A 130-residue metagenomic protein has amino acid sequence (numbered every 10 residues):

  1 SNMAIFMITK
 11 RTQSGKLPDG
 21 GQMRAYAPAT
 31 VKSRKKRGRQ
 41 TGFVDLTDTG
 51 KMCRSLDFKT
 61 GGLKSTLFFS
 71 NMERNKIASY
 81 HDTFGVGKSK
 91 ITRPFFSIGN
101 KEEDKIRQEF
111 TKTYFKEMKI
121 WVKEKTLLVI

Functional and structural regions predicted by a protein language model:
S1-I130: Short, Lys/Arg-rich flexible segments
